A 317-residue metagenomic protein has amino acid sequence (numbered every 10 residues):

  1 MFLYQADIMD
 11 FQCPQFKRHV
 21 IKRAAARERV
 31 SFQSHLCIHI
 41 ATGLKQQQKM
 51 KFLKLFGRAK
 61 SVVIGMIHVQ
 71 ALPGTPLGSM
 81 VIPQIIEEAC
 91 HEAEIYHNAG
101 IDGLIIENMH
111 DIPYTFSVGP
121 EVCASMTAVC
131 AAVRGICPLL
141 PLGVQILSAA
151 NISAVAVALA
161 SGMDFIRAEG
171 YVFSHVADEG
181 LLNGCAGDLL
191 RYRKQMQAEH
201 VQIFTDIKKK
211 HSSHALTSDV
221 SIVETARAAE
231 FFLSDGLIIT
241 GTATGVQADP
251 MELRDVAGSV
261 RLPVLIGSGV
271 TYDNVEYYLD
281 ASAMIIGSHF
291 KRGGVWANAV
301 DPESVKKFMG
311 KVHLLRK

Functional and structural regions predicted by a protein language model:
F2-Y4, F11, F16, F32: Aromatic (phenylalanine/tyrosine) cluster motif
A24-A25, R29: Positively charged N-terminal leader segments that act as targeting/secretion signals
L36-I40, M50: N-terminal mitochondrial targeting presequences
Q46-S79, L190, K194-Q195: N-terminal amphipathic alpha-helix/helix-capping segment at the start of soluble metabolic enzymes
V63, H68, L262-K317: C-terminal alpha-helical cap/extension of soluble enzyme domains
P73-I112, G135-C137, A149-Q202, K208-G258 (+3 more regions): Alpha/beta enzyme core
F116-V144, C185-I203, A248-T271, V305-R316: Alpha-helix-loop-beta-strand connector modules within alpha/beta enzyme cores
